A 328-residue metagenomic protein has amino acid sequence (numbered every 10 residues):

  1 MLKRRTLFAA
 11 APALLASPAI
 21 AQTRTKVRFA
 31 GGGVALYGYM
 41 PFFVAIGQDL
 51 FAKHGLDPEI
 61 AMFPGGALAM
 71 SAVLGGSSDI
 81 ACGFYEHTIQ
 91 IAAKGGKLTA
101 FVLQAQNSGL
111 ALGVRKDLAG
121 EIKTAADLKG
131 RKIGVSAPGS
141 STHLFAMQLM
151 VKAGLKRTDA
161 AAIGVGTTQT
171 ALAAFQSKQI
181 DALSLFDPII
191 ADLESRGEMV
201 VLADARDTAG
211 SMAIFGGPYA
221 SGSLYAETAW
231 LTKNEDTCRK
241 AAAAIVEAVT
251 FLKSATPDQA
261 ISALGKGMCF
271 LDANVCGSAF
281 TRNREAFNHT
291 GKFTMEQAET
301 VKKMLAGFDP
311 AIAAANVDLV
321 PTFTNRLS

Functional and structural regions predicted by a protein language model:
M1-L2: Secretory targeting signals
T6-A21: N-terminal export signals
A21-V165, S177, D181-D187, E198 (+2 more regions): Short, glycine-/small- and polar/acidic-enriched structural segments that line small-molecule recognition paths
K53, D207-G217, E285-F293: Short, solvent-exposed loop/beta-turn-alpha elements that line the ligand-binding surface or hinge of extracytoplasmic
S71, G75, I89, A126 (+10 more regions): Solvent-exposed, polar/charged alpha-helical surfaces in well-ordered, non-transmembrane soluble domains, broadly
T170-A173, S177-G265: Pocket-lining segment of extracytoplasmic ligand-binding domains
L231-A311: Secondary-structure end/capping motifs
K302-S328: Conserved C-terminal helix/tail region of periplasmic/extracytoplasmic solute-binding proteins
